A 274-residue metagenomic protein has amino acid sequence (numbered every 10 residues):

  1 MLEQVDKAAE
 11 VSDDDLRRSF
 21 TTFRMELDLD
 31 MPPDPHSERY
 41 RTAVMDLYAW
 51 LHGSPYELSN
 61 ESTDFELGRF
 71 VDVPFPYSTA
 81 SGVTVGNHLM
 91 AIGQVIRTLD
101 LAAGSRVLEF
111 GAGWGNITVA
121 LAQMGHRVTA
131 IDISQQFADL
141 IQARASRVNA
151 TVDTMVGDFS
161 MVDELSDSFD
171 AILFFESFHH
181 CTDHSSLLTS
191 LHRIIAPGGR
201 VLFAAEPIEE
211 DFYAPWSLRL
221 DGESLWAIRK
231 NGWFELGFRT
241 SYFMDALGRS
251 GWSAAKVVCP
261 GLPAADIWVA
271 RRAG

Functional and structural regions predicted by a protein language model:
M1-I92, S217-K230, I267-V269: N-terminal accessory regions of S-adenosyl-L-methionine
F110: Conserved beta-strand/loop positions that form the S-adenosyl-L-methionine
G113: Conserved glycine-rich SAM-binding loop
N116-M161: Class I SAM-dependent methyltransferase SAM/SAH-binding core
D163-I172: A short acidic, Gly/Pro-enriched loop at the edge of an enzyme's catalytic core that lines a small-molecule cofactor
A171-D183: A short SAM/SAH-binding and catalytic strip from SAM-dependent methyltransferases
S185-P197: A short glycine-rich, Lys/Arg-flanked "PGG" loop and its adjoining helix->strand segment in the class I
A204-P260: C-terminal alpha-helical "lid/dimerization" subdomain adjacent to the S-adenosyl-L-methionine
